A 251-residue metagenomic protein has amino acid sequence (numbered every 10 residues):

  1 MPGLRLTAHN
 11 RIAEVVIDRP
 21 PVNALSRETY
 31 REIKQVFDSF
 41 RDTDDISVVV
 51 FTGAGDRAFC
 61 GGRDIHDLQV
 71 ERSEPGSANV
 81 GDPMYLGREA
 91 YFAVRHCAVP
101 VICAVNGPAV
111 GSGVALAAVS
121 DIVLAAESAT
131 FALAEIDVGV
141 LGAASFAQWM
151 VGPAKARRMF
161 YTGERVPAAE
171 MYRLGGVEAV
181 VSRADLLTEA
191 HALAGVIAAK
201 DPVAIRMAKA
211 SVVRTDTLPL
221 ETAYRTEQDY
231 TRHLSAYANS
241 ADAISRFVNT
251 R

Functional and structural regions predicted by a protein language model:
M1-N10, R19, D44, D56 (+4 more regions): C-terminal alpha-helix plus adjacent terminal tail
M1-T52: Conserved CoA-thioester-binding segment of acyl-CoA-metabolizing enzymes
R5, G53-A90, P219: Glycine- (often His-adjacent) and acidic-residue-rich active-site loop that binds/positions the CoA thioester
V15, I33, F51, D64 (+4 more regions): Terminal peptide-recognition signature
V22, R57, G62, S128-T130 (+1 more regions): A short, glycine- and basic residue-enriched loop/turn that sits immediately adjacent to a domain's principal
Y30, I65, G87, A144 (+4 more regions): A general structural signal for well-ordered alpha-helical segments in protein cores
T52-G53, A104: Short beta-strand segments
F92-P202: Crotonase-fold acyl-CoA enzyme core
